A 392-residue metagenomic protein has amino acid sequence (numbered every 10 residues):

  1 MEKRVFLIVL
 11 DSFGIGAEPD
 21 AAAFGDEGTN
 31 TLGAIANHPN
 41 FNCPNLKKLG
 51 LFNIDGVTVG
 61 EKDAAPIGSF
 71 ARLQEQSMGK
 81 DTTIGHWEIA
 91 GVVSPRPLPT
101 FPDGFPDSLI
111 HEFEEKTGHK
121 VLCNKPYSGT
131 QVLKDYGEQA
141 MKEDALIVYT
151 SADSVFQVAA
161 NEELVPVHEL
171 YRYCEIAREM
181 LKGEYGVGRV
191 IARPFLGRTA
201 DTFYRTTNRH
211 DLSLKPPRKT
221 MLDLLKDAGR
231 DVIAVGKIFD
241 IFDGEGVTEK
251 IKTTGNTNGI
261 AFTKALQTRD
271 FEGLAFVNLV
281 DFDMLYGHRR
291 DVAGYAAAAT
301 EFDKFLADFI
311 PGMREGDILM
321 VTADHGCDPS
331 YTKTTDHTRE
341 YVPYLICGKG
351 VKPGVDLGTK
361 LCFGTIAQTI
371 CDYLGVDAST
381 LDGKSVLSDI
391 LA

Functional and structural regions predicted by a protein language model:
M1-A392: Feature captures the catalytic ectodomains and active-site-proximal regions of enzymes that hydrolyze or transfer
